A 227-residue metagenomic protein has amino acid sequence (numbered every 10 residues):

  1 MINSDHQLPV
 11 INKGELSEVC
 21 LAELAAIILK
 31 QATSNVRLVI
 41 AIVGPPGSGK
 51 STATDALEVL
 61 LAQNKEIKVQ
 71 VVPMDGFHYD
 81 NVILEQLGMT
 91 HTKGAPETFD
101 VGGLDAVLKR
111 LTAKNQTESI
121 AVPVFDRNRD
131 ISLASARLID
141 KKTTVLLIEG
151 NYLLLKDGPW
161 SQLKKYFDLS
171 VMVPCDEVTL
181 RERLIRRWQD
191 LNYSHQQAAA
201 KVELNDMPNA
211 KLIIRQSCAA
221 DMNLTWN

Functional and structural regions predicted by a protein language model:
M1-V19: Charged, amphipathic alpha-helical linker segments immediately N-terminal to NTP-binding catalytic cores
G47: Walker A (P-loop) phosphate-binding loop of P-loop NTPases
K50: Conserved lysine of the Walker
A53: Hydrophobic positions on the alpha1 helix immediately C-terminal to the Walker A/P-loop
K65-V82: Short beta-strand-centered segment that lines the nucleotide-binding/catalytic pocket of NTP-utilizing
Y79-N128: Conserved nucleotide-sensing/catalytic segment adjacent to the nucleotide-binding pocket in NTP-handling enzymes
R129-R187: ATP-dependent NMP and nucleoside kinases share a basic, alpha-helical "lid"
S161, R186-N227: Small-molecule kinase domains that catalyze NTP-dependent phosphoryl transfer to phosphate-bearing small molecules
